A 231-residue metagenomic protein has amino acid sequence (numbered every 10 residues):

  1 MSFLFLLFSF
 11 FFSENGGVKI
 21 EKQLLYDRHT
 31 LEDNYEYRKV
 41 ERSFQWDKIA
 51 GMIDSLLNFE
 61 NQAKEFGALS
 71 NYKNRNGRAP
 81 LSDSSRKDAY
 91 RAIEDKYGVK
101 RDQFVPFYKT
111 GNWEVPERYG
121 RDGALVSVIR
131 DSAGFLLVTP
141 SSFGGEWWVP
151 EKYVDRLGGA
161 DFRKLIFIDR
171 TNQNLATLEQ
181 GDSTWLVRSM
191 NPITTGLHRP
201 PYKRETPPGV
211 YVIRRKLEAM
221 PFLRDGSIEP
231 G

Functional and structural regions predicted by a protein language model:
S2-I20: Bacterial Sec-dependent signal peptides at the C-terminal "C-region" and cleavage site
E14-N15, E65, R75, K96 (+4 more regions): Intrinsically disordered, low-complexity segments enriched in small/polar residues
G17-S82, P116-D155: SH3/SH3-like beta-barrel superfamily modules
R78-Q103: Short beta-strand/loop turn elements enriched in aromatics
F107-Y108, L178: Predominantly extracellular/luminal cell-surface or secreted proteins
K109-P116: Short alpha-helix capping/helix-loop boundary micro-motifs
D131, F143, P150-G231: Gly/Pro-biased beta-strand-loop elements
